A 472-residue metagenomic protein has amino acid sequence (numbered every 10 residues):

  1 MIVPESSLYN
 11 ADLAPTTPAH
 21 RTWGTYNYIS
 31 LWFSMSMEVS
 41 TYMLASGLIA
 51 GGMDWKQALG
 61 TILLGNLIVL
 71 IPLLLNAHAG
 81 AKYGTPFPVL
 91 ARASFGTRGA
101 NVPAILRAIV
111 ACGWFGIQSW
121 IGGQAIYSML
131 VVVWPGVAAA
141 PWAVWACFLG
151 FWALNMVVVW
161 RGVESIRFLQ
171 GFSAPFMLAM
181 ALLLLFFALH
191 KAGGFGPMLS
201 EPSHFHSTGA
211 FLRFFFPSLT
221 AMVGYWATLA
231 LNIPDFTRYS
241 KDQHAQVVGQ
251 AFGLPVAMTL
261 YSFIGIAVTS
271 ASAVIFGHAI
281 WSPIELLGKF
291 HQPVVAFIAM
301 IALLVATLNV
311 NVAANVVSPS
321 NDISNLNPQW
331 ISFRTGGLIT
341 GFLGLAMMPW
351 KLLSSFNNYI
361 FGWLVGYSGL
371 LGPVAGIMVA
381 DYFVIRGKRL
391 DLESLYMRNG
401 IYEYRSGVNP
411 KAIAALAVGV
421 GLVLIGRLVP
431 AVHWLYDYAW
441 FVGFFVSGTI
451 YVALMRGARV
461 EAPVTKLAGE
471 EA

Functional and structural regions predicted by a protein language model:
M1-Q57, L70, A181, K191-F195 (+3 more regions): Membrane-interface "cap" regions at the ends of multi-pass membrane proteins
T25-Y42, F187-A192, S203-V268, Q292-A313 (+2 more regions): Hydrophobic, membrane-embedded alpha-helices of multi-pass small-molecule transporters
E38-T41, L64-P72, L106-Q118, A174-H190 (+3 more regions): Selective recognition of specific alpha-helical transmembrane segments in multi-pass small-molecule
I49-G52, A77-A79, S94, V102 (+6 more regions): Membrane-water interface regions at transmembrane-helix termini and the short interhelical loops of multi-pass membrane
A104, V132-R161, P175-L184, S218-I233 (+3 more regions): Transmembrane alpha-helical segments of multi-pass small-molecule transport proteins
L106, A146-H190, Q250-L254, W363-G372 (+1 more regions): Membrane-interface loop-to-helix entry segments
S119, G123-V132, F176-S203, Y225 (+3 more regions): Hydrophobic alpha-helical segments and their helix-loop junctions in multi-pass secondary transporters
R334-G336, V374-A453, G457, V464-A468: C-terminal membrane-solvent junction of multi-pass transporters and transport-like membrane proteins
